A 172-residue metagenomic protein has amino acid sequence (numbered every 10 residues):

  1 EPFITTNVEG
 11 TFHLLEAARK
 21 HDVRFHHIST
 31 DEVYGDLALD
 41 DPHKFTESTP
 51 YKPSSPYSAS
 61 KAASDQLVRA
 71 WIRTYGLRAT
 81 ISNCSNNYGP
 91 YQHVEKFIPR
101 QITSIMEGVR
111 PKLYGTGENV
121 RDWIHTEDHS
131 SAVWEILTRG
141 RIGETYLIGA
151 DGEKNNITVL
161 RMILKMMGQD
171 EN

Functional and structural regions predicted by a protein language model:
F3-I4: A hydrophobic alpha-helix adjacent to the NAD(P)-binding/active-site core of NAD(P)-dependent oxidoreductases, strongly
T11-F12, A62-R69, R73, P99-I102 (+2 more regions): Conserved active-site helix of classical SDR/Rossmann-fold NAD(P)-dependent CH-OH oxidoreductases
F12-S55: Conserved Rossmann-fold NAD(P)-dependent oxidoreductase catalytic core, especially the SDR/UDP-sugar
H26-I28, S82, Q101: Hydrophobic structural elements of the Rossmann-like NAD(P)H-binding subdomain that define the short-chain
Y34-G35, K52-P56, T80-F97: Flexible, glycine-rich beta-alpha linker
D36, K52-T80, I105-E107: Active-site Tyr-X1-5-Lys
I105-N172: C-terminal substrate-binding subdomain of Rossmann-fold SDR/epimerase-dehydratase oxidoreductases
